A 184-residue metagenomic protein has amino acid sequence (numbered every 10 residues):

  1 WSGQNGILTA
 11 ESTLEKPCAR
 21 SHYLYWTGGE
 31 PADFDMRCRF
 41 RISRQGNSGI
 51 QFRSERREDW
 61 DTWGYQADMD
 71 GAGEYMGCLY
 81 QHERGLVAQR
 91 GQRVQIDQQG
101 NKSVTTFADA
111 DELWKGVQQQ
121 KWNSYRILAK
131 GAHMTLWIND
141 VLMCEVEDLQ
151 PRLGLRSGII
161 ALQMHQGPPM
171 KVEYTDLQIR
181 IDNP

Functional and structural regions predicted by a protein language model:
W1-P184: Carbohydrate-interacting regions of secretory-pathway proteins
